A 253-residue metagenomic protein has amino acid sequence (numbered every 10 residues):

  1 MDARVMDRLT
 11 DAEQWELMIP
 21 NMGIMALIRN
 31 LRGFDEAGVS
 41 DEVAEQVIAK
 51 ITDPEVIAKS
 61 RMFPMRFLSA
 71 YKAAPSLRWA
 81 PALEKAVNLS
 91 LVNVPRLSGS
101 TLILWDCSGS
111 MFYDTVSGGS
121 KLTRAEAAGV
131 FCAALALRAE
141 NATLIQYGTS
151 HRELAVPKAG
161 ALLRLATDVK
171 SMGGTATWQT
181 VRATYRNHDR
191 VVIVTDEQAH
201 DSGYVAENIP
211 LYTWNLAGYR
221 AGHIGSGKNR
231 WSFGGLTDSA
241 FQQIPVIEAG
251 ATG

Functional and structural regions predicted by a protein language model:
M1-A125, L137-G253: Long lumenal/extracellular ectodomains of secretory and single-pass membrane proteins
